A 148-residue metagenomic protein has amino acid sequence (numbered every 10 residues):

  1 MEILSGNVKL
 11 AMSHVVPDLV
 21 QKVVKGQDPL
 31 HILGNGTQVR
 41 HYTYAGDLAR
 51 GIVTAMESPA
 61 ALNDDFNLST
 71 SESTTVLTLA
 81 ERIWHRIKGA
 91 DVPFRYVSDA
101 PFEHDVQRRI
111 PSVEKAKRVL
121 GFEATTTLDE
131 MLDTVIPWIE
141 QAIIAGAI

Functional and structural regions predicted by a protein language model:
M1-I3, Q21, W138: Active-site micro-motifs of SAM-dependent methyltransferase domains
M1-V16, V39: Flexible, glycine-rich beta-alpha linker
V15-G26: Active-site Tyr-X1-5-Lys
V24-I148: C-terminal substrate-binding subdomain of Rossmann-fold SDR/epimerase-dehydratase oxidoreductases
